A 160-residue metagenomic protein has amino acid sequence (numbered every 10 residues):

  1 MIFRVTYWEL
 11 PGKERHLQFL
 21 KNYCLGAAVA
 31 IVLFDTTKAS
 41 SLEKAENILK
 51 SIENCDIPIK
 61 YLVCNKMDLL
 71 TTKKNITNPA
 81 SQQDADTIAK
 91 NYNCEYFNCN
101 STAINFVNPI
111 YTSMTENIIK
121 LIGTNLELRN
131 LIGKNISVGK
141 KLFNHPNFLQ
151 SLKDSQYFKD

Functional and structural regions predicted by a protein language model:
M1-I2, I57-L62, K66-D160: Conserved P-loop small GTPase signature centered on TRAFAC-class small GTPases
I2-L17: Switch II (G3) loop of P-loop NTPases
P11, T37, T102: Adenine-nucleotide cofactor-binding loop residues
K13-L17, L42, P79-Q82, I104: Structural motif corresponding to alpha-helix initiation and N-cap regions
A27-E46, D68-I76: Conserved Switch II/interswitch segment of TRAFAC-class P-loop GTPases
L33-Y61, S113: Amphipathic helical hotspot of TIR/SEFIR-family domains
